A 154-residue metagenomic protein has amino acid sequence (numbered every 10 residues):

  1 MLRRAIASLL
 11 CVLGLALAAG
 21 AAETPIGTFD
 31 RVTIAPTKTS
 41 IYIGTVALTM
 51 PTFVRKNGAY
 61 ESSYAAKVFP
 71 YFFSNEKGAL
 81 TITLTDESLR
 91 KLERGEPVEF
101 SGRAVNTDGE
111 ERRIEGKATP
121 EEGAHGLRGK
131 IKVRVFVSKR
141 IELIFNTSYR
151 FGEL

Functional and structural regions predicted by a protein language model:
M1-L9: Bacterial N-terminal signal peptides that target proteins for export
A5, G20-E23: N-terminal prepro-regions of secreted/extracellular proteins
S8-A16: Bacterial N-terminal signal peptides
A22-L154: Central antiparallel beta-sheet cores of small beta-barrel/beta-sandwich binding domains
